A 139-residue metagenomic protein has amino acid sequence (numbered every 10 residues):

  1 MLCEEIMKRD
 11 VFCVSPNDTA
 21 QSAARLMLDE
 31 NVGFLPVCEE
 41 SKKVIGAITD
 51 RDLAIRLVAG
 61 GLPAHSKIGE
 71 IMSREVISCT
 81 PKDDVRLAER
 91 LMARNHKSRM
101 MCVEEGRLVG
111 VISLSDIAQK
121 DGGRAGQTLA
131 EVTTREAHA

Functional and structural regions predicted by a protein language model:
M1-D10, T49-S78, D84-A93, V111-A139: Tandem CBS (Bateman) regulatory domains
I6, S22-L26, E39-S41, A59-L62: Short hydrophobic/aromatic-rich motifs at helix boundaries and adjacent loops
D10-C13, K43-V44, S78, R107: Short, flexible active-site loop motifs that bind/organize anionic cofactors or intermediates
C13-N31, C38, C79-H96, V103-E104 (+1 more regions): The conserved cystathionine-beta-synthase
M27-E30, L35-R51, M92, M100-S115: A glycine-centered beta-loop-beta connector
